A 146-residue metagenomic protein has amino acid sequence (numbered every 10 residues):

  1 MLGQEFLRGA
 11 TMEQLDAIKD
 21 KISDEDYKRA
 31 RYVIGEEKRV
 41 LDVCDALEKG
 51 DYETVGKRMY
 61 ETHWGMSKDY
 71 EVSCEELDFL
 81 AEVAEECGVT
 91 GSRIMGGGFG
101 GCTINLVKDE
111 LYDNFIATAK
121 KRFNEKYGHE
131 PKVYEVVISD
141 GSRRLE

Functional and structural regions predicted by a protein language model:
M1-G91, L106-E146: C-terminal nucleotide
G100-L106: Short, small-residue alpha-helix embedded
